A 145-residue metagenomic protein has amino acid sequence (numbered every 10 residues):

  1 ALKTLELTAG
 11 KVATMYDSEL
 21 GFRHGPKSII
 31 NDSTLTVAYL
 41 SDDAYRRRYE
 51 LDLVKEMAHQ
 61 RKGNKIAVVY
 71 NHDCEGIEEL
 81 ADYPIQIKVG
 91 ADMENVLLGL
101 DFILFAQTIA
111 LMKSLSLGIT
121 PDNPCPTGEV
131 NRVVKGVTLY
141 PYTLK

Functional and structural regions predicted by a protein language model:
A1-K145: A SIS-like phosphosugar-recognition module
